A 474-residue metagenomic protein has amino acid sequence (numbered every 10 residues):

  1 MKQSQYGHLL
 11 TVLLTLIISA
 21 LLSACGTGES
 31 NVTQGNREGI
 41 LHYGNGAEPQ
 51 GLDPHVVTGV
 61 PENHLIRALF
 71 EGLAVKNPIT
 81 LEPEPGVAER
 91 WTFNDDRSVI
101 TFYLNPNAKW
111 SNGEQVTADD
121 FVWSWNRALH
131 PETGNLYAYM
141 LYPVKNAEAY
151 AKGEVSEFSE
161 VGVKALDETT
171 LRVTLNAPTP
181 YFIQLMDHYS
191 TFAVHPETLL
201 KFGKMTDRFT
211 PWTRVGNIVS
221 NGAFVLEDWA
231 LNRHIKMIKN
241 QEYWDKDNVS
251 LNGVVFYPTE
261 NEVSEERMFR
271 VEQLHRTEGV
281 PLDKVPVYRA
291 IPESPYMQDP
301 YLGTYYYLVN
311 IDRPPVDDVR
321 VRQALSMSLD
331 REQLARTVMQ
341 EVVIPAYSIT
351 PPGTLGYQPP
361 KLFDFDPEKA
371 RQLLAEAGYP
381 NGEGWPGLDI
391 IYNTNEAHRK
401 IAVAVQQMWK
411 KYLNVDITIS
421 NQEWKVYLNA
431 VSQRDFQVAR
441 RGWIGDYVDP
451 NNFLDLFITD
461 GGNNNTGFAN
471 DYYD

Functional and structural regions predicted by a protein language model:
G26, S98, S159, G356 (+4 more regions): Extracytoplasmic/peripheral linker and loop segments enriched in polar/acidic and small residues with frequent Thr/Pro
G44-D95, N217-S220: N-terminal lobe/hinge region of extracytoplasmic solute-binding protein
A47-N63, V87, E114, L136-Y137 (+2 more regions): A structural "hinge/loop" feature
P78, P178-V249, G253, N261-V263 (+2 more regions): Gly/Pro-rich hinge or "lid" segments in bacterial periplasmic/extracellular proteins
E89-M140, R172, E265-M268, P315: Aromatic- and charge-enriched surface segment that lines or borders ligand/interaction sites
Y103, V122, L129, T133-K201: Surface-exposed binding/hinge segments that line and control ligand-binding clefts or catalytic entry sites
E227-I238, V255-R313, E332, R336: Extracellular/periplasmic solute-recognition and catalytic clefts
K236-K239, V316-K411, G467-Y473: Append "and occasionally in soluble cytosolic enzymes with long acidic Gly/Pro-rich linkers
